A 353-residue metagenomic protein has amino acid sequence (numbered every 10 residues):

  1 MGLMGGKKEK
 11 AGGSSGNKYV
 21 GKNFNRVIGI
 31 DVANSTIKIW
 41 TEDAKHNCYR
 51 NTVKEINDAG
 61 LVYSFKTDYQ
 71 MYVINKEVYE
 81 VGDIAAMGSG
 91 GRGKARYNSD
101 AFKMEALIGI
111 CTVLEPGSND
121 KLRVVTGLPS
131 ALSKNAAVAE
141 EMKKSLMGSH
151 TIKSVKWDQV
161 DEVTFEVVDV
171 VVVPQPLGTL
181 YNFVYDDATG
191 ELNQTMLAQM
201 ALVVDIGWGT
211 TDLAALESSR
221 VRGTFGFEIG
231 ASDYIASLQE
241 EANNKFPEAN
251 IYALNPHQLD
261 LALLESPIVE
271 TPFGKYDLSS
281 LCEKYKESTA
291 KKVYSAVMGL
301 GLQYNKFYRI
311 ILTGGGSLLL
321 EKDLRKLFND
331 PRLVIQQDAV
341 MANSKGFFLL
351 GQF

Functional and structural regions predicted by a protein language model:
M1-A201, R220-F227, A231, S266 (+2 more regions): Nucleotide/phosphate-binding catalytic cleft detector across ATP-hydrolyzing and phosphate-transferring enzymes
P116, W208-D212, P267, T271: Membrane-targeting and insertion segments and their boundary/processing signals
V167, T210-L216, A249-Q258, G299 (+1 more regions): Short secondary-structure transition/capping segments
L180, W208, A214-Y252: Glycine-rich phosphate-binding loop plus the immediately following alpha-helix
T195-E217: A cross-taxonomic marker for long C-terminal extensions/tails that follow the last structured domain
A242-K286: A mobile "lid/hinge" subdomain adjacent to the ATP/sugar-phosphate binding pocket shared across diverse ATP-dependent
